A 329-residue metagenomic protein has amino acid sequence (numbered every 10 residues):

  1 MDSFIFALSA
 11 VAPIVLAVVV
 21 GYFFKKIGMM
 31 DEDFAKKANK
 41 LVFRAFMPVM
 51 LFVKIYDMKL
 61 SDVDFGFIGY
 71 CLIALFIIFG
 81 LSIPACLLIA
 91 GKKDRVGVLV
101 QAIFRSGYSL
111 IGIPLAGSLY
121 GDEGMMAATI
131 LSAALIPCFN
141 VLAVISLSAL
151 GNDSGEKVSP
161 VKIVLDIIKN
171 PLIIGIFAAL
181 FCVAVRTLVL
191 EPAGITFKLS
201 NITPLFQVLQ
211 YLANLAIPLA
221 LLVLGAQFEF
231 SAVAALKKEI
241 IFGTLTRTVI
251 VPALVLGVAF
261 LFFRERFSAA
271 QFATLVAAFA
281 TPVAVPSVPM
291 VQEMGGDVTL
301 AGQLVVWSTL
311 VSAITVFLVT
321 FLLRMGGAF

Functional and structural regions predicted by a protein language model:
M1-F329: Alpha-helical transmembrane segments of multi-pass small-molecule/ion transporters
